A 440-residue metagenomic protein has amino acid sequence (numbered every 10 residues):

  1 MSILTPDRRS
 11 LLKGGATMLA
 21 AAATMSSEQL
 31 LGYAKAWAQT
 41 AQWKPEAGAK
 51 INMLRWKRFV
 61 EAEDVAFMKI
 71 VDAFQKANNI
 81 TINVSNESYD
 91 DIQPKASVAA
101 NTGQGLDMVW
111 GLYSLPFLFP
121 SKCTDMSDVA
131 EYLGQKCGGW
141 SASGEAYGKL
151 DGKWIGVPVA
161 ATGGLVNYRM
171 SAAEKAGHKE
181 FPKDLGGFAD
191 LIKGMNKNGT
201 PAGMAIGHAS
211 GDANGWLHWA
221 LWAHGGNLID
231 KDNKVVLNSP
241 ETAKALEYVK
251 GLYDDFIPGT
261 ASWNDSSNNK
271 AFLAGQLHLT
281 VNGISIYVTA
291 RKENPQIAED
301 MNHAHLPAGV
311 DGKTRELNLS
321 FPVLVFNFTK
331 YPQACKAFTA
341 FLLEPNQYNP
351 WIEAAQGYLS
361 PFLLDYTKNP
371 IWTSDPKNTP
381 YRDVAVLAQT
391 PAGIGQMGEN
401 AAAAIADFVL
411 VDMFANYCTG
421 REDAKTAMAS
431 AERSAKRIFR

Functional and structural regions predicted by a protein language model:
S2-L19: N-terminal secretory signal peptides and thylakoid transit peptides that target proteins across membranes
W37-P45, L112-L165, W216, A298-A304 (+1 more regions): Hinge/lid segment of periplasmic solute-binding proteins
Q42-G48, S127-A142, G203-H208, G226-A245 (+5 more regions): Short, solvent-exposed loop/beta-turn-alpha elements that line the ligand-binding surface or hinge of extracytoplasmic
W43-P45, S114-P116, S285-A298, G309-V409: C-terminal lobe and pocket-closing loops of periplasmic/extracytoplasmic Venus-flytrap solute-binding proteins
W43-P45, T81-I82, E174, D254 (+2 more regions): Conserved C-terminal helix/tail region of periplasmic/extracytoplasmic solute-binding proteins
K69, S114-S127, A142-E180, A209-D232 (+2 more regions): Periplasmic solute-binding protein
K69-W140, K149, E174-K183, A271 (+3 more regions): Extracytoplasmic "Venus flytrap"/periplasmic binding protein-like
I192-M195, D232-A261, L306: Glycine-centered hinge/linker elements that transmit conformational signals in sensory and ligand-binding systems
